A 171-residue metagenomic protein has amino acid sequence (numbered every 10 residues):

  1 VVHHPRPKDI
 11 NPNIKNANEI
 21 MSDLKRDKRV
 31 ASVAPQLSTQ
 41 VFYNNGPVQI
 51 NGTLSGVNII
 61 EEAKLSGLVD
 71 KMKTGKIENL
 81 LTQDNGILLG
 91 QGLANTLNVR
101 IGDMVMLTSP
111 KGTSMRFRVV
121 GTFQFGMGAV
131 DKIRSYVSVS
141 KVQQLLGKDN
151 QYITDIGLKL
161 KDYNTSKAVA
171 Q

Functional and structural regions predicted by a protein language model:
V1-N51: Hydrophobic, regular-secondary-structure patches
Q36, P47-G52, A63, T82-D84 (+4 more regions): Extracytoplasmic
E61-A63, G67-I77: A short alpha->loop->secondary-structure connector
E62, I77, L93-A94, V142-Q143: A generic structural signal for short hydrophobic patches within well-formed alpha-helices
S66-G67, L88-D103: Short, solvent-exposed hinge/capping segments at secondary-structure junctions
M72-L88, T108-Q124: Beta-strand-rich non-transmembrane domains
P110-Q171: Mechanotransmission and gating elements of multispan inner-membrane complexes involved in transport and envelope
